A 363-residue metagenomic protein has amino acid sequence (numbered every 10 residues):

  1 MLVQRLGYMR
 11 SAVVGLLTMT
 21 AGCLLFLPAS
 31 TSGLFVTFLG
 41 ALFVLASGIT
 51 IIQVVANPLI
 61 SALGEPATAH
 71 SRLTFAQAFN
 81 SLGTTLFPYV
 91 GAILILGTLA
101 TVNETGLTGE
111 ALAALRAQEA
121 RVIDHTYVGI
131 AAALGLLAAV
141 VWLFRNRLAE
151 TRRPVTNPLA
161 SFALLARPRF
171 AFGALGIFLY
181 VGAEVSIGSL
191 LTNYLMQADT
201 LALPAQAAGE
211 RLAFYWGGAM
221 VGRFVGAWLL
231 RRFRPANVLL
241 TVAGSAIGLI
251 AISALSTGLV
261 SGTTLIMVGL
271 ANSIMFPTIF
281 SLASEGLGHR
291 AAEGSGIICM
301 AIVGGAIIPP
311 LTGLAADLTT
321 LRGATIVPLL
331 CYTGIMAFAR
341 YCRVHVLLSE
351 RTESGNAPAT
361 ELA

Functional and structural regions predicted by a protein language model:
M1-Y8, I95, G222-P235, A316: Helix-to-loop junctions at the C-terminal end of transmembrane segments in multipass secondary transporters
L17-S32, G244-T257, R340: C-terminal ends and interior cores of transmembrane alpha-helices in multi-pass membrane transporters/permeases
F35-I52, V260-I274: Hydrophobic core of transmembrane alpha-helices in multi-pass small-molecule transporters, especially MFS/SLC-type
I51-E65, S273-G288: Intracellular juxtamembrane helix-capping segments at the cytosolic ends of symmetry-related transmembrane helices
T68-E104, G296-I308: Glycine-rich segments within core transmembrane alpha-helices of 12-TM secondary carriers
F87-P88, A92-L96, A163-A213: Extracytoplasmic gate region of multi-pass secondary transporters
F233-I279: C-terminal transmembrane helical hairpin of 12-TM major facilitator-type secondary transporters
